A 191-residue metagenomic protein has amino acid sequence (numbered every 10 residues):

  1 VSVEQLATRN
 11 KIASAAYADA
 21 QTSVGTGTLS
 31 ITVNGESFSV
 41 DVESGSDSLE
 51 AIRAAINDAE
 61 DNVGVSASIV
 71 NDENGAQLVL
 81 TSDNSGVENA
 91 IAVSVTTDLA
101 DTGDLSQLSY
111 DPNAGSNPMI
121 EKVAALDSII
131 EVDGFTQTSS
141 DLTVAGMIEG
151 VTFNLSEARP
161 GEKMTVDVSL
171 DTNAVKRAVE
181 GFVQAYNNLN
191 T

Functional and structural regions predicted by a protein language model:
V1-A76, T81-L189: Bacterial flagellar/type III secretion structural subunits and associated motility module proteins, recognized via
